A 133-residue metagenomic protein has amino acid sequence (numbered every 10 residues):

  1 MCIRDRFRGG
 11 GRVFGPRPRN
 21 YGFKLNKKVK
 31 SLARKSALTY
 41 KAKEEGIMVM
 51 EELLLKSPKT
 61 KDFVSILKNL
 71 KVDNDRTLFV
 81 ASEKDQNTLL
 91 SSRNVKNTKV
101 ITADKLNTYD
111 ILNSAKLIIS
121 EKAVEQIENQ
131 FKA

Functional and structural regions predicted by a protein language model:
M1-I3: Short, small-residue-biased leader/transition segments that mark boundaries at the very start of proteins
D5-R6, V64: Short, flexible segments with low predicted structural confidence
F7, R12-V13: Active-site metal-coordination/substrate-binding segment of hydrolases, especially metallo-dependent peptidases
G15-A133: Extended polybasic, low-complexity segments that bind anionic RNA or targeting/receptor surfaces
